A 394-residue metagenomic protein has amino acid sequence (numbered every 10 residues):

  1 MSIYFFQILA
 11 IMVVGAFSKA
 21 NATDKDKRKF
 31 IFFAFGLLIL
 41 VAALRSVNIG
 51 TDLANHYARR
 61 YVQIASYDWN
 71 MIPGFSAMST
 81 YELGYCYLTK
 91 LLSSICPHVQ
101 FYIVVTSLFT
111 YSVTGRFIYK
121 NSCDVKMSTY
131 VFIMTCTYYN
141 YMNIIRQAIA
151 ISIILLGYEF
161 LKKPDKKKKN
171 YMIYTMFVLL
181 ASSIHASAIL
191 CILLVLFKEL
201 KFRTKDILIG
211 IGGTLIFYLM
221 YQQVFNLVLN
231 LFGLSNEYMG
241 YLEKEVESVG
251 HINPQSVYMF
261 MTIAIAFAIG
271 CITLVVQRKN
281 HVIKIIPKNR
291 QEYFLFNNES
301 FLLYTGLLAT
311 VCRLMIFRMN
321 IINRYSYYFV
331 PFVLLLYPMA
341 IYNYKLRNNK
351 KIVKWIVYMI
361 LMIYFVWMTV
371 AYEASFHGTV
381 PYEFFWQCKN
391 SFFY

Functional and structural regions predicted by a protein language model:
K25, K29, G115-T135: Transmembrane-helix signature of polytopic, membrane-embedded enzymes that assemble or transfer cell-envelope glycans
A54-A58, I64-N70, C86, V195-Y325 (+1 more regions): Alpha-helical transmembrane segments and terminal signal-anchor/GPI-anchor hydrophobic tails, characterized by long
A54-Q63, P73-P97: Short hydrophobic/aromatic helix or loop-helix immediately within or flanking a transmembrane segment in polytopic
T89-S93, Y102-V113, I153, V333: Transmembrane alpha-helices of multi-pass, membrane-embedded glycan-processing enzymes that use lipid-linked
K126-I144, A148-L155, A181-S187: Membrane-embedded helix bundles of polyisoprenyl
T137, M172-H185, C191-F197, T310-L314: Membrane-interface alpha helices of multi-pass inner-membrane proteins
I154-N170: Membrane-interface transmembrane helices that cradle and orient dolichyl/undecaprenyl
G212-G213, K345-W367: Signature aromatic-anchored transmembrane alpha helix within multi-pass, membrane-resident enzymes that catalyze glycan
